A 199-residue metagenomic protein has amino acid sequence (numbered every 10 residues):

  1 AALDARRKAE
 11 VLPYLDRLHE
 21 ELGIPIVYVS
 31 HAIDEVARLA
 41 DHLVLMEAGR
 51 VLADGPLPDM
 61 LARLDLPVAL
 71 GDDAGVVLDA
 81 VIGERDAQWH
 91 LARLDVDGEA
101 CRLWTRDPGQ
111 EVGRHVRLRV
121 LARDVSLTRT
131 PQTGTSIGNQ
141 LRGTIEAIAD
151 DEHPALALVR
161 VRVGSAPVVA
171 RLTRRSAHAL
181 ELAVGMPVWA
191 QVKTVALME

Functional and structural regions predicted by a protein language model:
A1-L3: ABC ATPase nucleotide-binding domain "signature" loop
A5-R7: Helix N-cap at the start of a conserved alpha-helix in ABC-type nucleotide-binding domains
D16, E20, S30-E99: Internal alpha/beta loop-helix hairpins
W89-A92, P154-V159: Short aromatic-glycine-enriched beta-strand elements
L94-A100, V161-P167: OB-fold (S1/OB) nucleic-acid-binding surfaces
A100-D150, P167, R171-E199: Glycine/charge-rich catalytic "coupling/switch" loops of P-loop NTPases
